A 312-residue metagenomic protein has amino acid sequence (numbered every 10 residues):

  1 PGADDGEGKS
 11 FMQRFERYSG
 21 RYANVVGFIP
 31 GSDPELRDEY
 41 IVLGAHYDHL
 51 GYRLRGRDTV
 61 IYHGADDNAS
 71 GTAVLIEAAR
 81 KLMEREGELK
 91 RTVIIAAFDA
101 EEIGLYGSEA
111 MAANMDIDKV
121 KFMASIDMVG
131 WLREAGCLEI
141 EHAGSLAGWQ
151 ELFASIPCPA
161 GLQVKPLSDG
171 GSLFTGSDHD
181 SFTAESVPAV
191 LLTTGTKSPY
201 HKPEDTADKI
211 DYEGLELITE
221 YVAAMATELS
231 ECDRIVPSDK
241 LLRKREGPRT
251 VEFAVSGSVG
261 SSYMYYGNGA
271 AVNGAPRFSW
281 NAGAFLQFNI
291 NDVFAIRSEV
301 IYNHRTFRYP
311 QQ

Functional and structural regions predicted by a protein language model:
P1-G64, R80, E84-G87: Soluble metallo-hydrolase cores and metallopeptidase-like ectodomains found primarily in the secretory/periplasmic
A45, V255-Y263, S298-H304: Transmembrane beta-barrel strands of outer-membrane/channel proteins
Y52, S262-N268, T306-Q311: Outer-membrane beta-barrel proteins
D58, R80-Y106: Short helix-loop-beta-strand segments that form the rim/entrance of peptidase-like active sites
E84, S198-E246: His/Asp/Glu-rich mid-to-C-terminal helical/loop segments that flank catalytic regions of hydrolases
F98-L191: Metal-dependent peptidase/peptidase-like ectodomains
R243-Q287: Short glycine/proline- and aromatic-enriched beta-strand/turn motifs that initiate or cap beta-hairpins
D292-I296: Repeated loop/turn-to-beta-strand initiation elements of outer-membrane beta-barrel proteins
